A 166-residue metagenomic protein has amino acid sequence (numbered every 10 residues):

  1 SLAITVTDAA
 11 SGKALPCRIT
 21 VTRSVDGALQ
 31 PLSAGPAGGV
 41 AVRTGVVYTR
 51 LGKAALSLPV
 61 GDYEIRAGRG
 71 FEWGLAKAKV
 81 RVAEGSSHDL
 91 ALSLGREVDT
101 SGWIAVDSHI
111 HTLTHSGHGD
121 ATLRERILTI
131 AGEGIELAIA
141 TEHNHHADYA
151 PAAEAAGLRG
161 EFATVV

Functional and structural regions predicted by a protein language model:
S1-A3, K79-D99: Extracellular beta-sheet/turn segments enriched in Thr/Pro/Gly and aliphatic residues
L2-A9, I19-V21, Y63, L92: A short, amphipathic beta-strand motif
D8-A10, R69-F71, R96: Surface-exposed loop/turn motifs at beta-strand-loop junctions within extracellular Ig-like and Fibronectin type III
A10-G39: Short, ordered, surface-exposed loop/turn motifs in non-cytosolic proteins
I19, G45-V46, V60-G70: A short, solvent-exposed beta-strand micro-motif common in secreted/extracellular proteins
S33-K53: Surface-exposed acidic, glycine/proline-enriched linker/cap segments that occur as 15-30-residue helix-coil
V47-L58, F71-D89: Structured interaction patches on ligand/partner-binding surfaces of diverse proteins
L75, G85, R96-V166: A metal-dependent hydrolase metal-coordination microenvironment
